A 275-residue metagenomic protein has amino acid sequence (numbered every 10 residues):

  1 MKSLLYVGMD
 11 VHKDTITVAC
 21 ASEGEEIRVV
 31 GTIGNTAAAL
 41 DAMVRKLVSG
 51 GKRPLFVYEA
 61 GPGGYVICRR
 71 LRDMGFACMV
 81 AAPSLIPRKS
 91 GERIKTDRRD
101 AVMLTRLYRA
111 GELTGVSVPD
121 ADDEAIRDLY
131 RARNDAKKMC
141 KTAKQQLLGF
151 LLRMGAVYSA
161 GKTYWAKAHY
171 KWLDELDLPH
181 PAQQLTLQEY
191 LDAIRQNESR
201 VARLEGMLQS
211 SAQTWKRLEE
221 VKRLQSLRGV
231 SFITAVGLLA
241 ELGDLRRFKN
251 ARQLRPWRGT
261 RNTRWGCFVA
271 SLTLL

Functional and structural regions predicted by a protein language model:
M1-L275: A detector of single, family-specific signature residues that are central to catalytic or substrate-handling motifs
